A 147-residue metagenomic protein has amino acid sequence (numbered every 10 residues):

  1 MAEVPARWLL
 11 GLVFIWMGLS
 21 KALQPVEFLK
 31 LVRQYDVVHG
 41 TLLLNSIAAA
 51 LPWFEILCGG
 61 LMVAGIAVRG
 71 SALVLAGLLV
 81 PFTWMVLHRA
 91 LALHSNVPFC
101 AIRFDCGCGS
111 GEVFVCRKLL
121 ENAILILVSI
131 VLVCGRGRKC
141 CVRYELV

Functional and structural regions predicted by a protein language model:
M1-V26, W53, G60, A64-V147: Extended, low-polarity transmembrane helix blocks
M17-L51: Solvent-exposed, well-ordered loop and adjacent helix/strand elements within mature globular domains that form
R33, C58-L61: Membrane-helix exit/interface motif
